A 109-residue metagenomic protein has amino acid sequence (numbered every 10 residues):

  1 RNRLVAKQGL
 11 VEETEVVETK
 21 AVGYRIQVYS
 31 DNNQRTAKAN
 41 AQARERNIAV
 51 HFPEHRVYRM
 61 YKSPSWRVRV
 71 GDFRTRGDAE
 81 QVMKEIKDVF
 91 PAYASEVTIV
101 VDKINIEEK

Functional and structural regions predicted by a protein language model:
R1-K109: Acidic/polar low-complexity segments and flexible, solvent-exposed patches
